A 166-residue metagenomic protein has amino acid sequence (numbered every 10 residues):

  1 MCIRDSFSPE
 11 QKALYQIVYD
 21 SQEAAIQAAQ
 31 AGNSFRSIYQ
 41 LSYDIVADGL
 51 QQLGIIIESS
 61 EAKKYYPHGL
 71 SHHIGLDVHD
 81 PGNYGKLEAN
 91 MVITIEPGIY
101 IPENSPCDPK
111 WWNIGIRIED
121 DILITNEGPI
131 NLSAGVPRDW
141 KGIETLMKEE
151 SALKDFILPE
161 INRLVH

Functional and structural regions predicted by a protein language model:
I3-H166: Active-site neighborhoods and metal-handling regions in enzymes and metal-associated proteins
